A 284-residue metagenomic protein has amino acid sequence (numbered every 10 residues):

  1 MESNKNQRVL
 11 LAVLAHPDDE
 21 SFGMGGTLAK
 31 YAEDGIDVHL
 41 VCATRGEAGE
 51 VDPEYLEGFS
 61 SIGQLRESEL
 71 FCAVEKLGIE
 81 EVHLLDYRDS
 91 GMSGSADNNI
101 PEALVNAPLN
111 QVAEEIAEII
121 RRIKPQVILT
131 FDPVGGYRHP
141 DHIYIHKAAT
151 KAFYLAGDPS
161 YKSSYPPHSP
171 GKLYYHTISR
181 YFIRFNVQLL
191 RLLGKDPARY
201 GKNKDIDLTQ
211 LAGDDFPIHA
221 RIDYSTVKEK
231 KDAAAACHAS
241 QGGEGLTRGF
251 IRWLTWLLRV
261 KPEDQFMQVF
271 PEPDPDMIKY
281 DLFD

Functional and structural regions predicted by a protein language model:
M1-K124, W253-T255, M267-F270, P275-I278: Active-site rim/loop-helix segments in enzyme catalytic domains that contact anionic ligands
M1-L11, D97, E102, N106-D284: Metal-dependent de-N-acetylase/amidase catalytic core
